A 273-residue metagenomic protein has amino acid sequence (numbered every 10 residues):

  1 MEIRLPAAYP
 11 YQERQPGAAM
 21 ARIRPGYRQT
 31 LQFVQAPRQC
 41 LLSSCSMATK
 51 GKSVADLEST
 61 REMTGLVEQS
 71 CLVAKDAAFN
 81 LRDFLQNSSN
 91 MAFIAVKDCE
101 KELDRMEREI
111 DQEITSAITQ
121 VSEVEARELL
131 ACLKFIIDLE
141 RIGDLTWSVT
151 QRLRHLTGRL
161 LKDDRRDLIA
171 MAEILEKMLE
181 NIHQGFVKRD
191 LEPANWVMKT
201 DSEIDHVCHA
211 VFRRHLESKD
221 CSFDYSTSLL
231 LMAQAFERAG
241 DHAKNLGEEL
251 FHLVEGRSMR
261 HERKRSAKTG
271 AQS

Functional and structural regions predicted by a protein language model:
M1-S46: N-terminal amphipathic/basic-hydrophobic helices that include classical n-h-c signal peptides and signal-anchor
L42-S273: Cytosolic, long alpha-helical scaffolding segments
